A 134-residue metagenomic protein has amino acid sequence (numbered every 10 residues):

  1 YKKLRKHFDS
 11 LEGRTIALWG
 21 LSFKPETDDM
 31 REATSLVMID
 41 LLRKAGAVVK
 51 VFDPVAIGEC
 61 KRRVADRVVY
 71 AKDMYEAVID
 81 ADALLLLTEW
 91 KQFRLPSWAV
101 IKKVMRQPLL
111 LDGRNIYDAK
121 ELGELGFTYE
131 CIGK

Functional and structural regions predicted by a protein language model:
Y1-K134: Structural/interface elements that position substrates and couple domains in central-metabolism enzymes
